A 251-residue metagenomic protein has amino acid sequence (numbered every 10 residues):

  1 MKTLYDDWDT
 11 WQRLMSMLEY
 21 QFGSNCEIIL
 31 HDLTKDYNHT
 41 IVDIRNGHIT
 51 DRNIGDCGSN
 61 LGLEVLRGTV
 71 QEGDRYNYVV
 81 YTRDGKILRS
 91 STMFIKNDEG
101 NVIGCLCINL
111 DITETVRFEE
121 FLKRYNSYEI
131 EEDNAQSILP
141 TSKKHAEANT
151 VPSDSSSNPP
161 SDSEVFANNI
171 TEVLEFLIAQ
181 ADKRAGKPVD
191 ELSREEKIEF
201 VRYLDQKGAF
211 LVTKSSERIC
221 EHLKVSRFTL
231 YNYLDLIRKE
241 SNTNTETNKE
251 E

Functional and structural regions predicted by a protein language model:
M1-W8, Q21, L110-K187: Juxtadomain coupling helices with adjacent low-complexity linkers
S16-N77, Y81-R83: Structured interaction and signal-relay segments at domain junctions
L61, V65-R124: Sensory/regulatory domains in signal-transduction proteins
I178-L204: Short, Lys/Arg-enriched anionic-surface-contact patches
S215-L223: Short alpha-helical "recognition helix" segments of helix-turn-helix
T229: Residues in the helix-turn-helix
L234: DNA major-groove recognition helix of helix-turn-helix
